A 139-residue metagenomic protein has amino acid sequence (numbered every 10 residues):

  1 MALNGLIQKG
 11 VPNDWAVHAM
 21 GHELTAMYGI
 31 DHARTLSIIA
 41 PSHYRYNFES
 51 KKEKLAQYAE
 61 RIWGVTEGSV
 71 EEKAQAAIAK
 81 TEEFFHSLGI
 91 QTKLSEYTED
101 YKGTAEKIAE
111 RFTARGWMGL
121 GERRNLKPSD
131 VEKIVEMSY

Functional and structural regions predicted by a protein language model:
M1-K80: Active-site segments that bind and position negatively charged phosphate/pyrophosphate groups
L55, T66-Y139: C-terminal charged capping/lid subdomain of soluble metabolic enzymes
